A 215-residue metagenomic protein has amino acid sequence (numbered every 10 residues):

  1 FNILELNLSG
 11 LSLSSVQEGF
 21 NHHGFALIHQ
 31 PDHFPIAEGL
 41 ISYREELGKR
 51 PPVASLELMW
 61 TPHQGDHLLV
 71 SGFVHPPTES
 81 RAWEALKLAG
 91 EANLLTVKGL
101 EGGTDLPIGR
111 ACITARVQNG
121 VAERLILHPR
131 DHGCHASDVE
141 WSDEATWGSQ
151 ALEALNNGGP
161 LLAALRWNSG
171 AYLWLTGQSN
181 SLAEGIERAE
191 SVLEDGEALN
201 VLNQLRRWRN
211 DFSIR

Functional and structural regions predicted by a protein language model:
I3-S9, E18-R215: Glycine-rich anion-binding loops and their surrounding alpha/beta cores
L13: Mg2+-dependent prenyl diphosphate-binding active-site environment of isoprenoid biosynthetic enzymes
